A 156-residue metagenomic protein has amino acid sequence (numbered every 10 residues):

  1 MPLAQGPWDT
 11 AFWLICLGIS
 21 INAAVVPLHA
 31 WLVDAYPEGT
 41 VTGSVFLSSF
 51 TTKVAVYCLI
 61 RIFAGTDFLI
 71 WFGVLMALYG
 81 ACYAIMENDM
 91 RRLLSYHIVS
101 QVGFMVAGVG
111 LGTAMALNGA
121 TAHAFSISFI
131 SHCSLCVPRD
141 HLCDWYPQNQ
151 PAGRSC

Functional and structural regions predicted by a protein language model:
M1-C156: Hydrophobic transmembrane alpha-helices and their helix-loop junctions in integral membrane proteins
